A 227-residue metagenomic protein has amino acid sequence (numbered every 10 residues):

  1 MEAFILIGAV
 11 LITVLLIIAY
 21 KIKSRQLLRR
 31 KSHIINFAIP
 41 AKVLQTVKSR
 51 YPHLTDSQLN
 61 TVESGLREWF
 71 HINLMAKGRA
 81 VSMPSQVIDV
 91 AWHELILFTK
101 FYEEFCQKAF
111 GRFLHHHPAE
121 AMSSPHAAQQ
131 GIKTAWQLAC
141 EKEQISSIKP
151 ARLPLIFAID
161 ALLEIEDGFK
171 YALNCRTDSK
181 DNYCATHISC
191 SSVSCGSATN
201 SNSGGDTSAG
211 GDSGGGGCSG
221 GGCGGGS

Functional and structural regions predicted by a protein language model:
M1-V10: Feature marks short, highly hydrophobic, charge-poor N-terminal signal-anchor/signal peptide-like helices that anchor
E2, V14, I22-R25, D56 (+7 more regions): Solvent-exposed, non-transmembrane interaction/regulatory regions
L16-K42: Transmembrane-cytosolic junction motif
I34-A38, S57, T61, S123 (+1 more regions): Alpha-helix boundary/N-cap detector
K42-A80: Acidic, Ser/Thr-rich low-complexity segments on the non-lumenal side of membrane proteins
L95, T99: Alpha-helical transition-metal enzyme core signature, strongest for iron centers
S147, A151-S227: Short hydrophobic helical membrane-anchoring segments positioned at the boundary with long low-complexity
